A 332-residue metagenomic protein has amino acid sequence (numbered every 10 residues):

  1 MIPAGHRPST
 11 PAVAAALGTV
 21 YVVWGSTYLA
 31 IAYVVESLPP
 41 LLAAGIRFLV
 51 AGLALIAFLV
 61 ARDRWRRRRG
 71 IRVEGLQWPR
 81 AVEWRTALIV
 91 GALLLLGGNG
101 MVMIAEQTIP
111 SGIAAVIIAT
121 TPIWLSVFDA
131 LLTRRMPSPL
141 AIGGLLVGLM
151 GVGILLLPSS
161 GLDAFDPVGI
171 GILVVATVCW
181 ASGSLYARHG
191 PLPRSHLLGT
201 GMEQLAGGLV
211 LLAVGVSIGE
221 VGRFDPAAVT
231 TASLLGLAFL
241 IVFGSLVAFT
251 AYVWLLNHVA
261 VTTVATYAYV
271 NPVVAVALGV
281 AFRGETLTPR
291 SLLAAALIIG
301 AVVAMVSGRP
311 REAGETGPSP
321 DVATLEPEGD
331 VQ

Functional and structural regions predicted by a protein language model:
M1-H6, F48, D63, L157-P158 (+2 more regions): C-terminal-most transmembrane helix of multi-pass membrane proteins
M1-I46, F58, I104, L162-H189 (+3 more regions): Glycine-/small-residue-enriched transmembrane alpha-helix faces in small-molecule transporters and effluxers
P8-A14, S37-L41, G45, P79-W84 (+3 more regions): Juxtamembrane helix-entry segments on the extracytoplasmic side of multipass membrane proteins
V23, T27-Y28, I56-I118, I154 (+1 more regions): Specific transmembrane alpha-helical segments of multi-pass solute transporters/efflux pumps, especially DMT/EamA
V34, A43, R47, A105 (+9 more regions): Hydrophobic/aromatic residues within transmembrane alpha-helices of multi-pass small-molecule transporters
L42-L53, L94, N99-M136, A141-L145 (+2 more regions): Specific alpha-helical transmembrane segments that line the substrate/conduction pathway and gating interfaces
A44-I46, I113-T120, Y186-L209, I241 (+1 more regions): Helix-helix packing/entry segments at the starts of transmembrane helices
L55, T120, P137-P158, G169 (+5 more regions): Hydrophobic transmembrane alpha-helices of multi-pass small-molecule transport proteins
